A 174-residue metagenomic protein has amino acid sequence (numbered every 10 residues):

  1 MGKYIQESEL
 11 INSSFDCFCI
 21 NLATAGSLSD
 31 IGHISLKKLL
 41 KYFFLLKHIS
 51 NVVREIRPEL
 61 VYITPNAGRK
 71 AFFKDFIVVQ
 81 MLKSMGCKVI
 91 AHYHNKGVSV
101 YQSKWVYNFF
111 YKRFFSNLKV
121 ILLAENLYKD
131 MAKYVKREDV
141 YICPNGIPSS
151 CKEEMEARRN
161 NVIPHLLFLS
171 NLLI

Functional and structural regions predicted by a protein language model:
M1-G26, G86-C87: N-terminal subdomain of nucleotide-sugar transferases
N21-N51, P65-K74: A short, charged, and often flexible helix/loop element on the N-terminal side of the glycosyltransferase catalytic
S50-K74, C87-I90, H94: Short N-terminal targeting/anchoring amphipathic segment
V78-K88, S103-K119: Membrane-proximal helix-turn-helix segments that form the acceptor-binding/catalytic region of lipid-linked
N95-K112, L122, S149-C151: Nucleotide-sugar donor phosphate/pyrophosphate-binding loop at the beta->alpha transition of glycosyltransferases
S116-E125, Y141: A short beta-strand/loop micro-motif in the catalytic core of glycosyltransferases that engages the nucleotide-sugar
N126, G146: Carbohydrate-associated surface elements
A157-I174: Conserved donor-binding/catalytic core segment of Leloir-type glycosyltransferases
